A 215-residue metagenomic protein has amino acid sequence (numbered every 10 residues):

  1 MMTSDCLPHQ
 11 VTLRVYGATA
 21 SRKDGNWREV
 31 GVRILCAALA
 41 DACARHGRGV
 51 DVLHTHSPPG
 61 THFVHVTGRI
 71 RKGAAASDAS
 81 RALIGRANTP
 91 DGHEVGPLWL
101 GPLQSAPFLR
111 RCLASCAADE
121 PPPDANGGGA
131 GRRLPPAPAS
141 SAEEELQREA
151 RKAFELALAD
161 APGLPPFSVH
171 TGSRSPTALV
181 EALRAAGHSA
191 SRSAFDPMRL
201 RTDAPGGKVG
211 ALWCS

Functional and structural regions predicted by a protein language model:
M1-S215: SAM-dependent transferase fold signal centered on methyltransferase-like domains, encompassing both Class I
